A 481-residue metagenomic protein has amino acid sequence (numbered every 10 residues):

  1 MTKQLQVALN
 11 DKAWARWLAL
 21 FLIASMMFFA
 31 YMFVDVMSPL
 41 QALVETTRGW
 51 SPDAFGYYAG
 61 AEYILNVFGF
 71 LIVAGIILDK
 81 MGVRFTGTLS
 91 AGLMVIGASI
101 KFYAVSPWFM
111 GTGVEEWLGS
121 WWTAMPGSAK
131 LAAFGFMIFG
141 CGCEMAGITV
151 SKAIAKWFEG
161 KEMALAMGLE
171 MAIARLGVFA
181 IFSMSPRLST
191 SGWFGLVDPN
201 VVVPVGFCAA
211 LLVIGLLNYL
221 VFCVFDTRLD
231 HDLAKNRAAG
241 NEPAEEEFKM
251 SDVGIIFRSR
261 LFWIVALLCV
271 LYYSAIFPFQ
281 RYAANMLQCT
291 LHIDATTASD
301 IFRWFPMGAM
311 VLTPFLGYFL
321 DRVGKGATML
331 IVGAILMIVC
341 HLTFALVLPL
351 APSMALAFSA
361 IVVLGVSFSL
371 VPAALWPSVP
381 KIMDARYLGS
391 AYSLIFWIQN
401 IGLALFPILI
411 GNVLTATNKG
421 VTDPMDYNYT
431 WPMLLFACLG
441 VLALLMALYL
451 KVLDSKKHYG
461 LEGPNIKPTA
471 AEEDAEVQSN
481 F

Functional and structural regions predicted by a protein language model:
T2-A13, D230-V265, I466-F481: Juxtamembrane intracellular "pre-TM" segments in multi-pass secondary transporters
M37-Q41, S259-M310, P372, F406-P407: Extracytoplasmic gate region of multi-pass secondary transporters
G60-I76, R303-L316: Central cavity-lining transmembrane alpha-helices of secondary-active solute carriers, predominantly the Major
D79-A91, D321-I335: Cytoplasmic membrane-interface "Motif A"-like loop-to-helix N-cap segments of 12-TM Major Facilitator Superfamily
G92-A124, I335-A351: C-terminal ends and interior cores of transmembrane alpha-helices in multi-pass membrane transporters/permeases
A129, G135-I173: Cytoplasmic helix-loop-helix junction between adjacent transmembrane helices in 12-TM secondary transporters
E170-T227: Helix-loop-helix hairpin linking two adjacent transmembrane segments in secondary transporters
G326-L375: C-terminal transmembrane helical hairpin of 12-TM major facilitator-type secondary transporters
